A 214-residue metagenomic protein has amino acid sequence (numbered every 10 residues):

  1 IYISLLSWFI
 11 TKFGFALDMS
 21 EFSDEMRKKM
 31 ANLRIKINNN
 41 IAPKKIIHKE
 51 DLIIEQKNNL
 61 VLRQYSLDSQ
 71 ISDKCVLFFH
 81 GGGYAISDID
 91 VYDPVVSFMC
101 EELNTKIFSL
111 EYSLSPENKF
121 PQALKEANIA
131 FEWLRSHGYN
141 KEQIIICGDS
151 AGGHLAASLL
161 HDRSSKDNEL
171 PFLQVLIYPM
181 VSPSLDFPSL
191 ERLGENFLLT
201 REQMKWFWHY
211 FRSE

Functional and structural regions predicted by a protein language model:
I1-L67: A glycine/proline-hinged amphipathic helix-loop "lid/cap" segment that gates access to hydrophobic ligand pockets
E50-E214: Alpha/beta-hydrolase superfamily serine-hydrolase fold, recognizing
